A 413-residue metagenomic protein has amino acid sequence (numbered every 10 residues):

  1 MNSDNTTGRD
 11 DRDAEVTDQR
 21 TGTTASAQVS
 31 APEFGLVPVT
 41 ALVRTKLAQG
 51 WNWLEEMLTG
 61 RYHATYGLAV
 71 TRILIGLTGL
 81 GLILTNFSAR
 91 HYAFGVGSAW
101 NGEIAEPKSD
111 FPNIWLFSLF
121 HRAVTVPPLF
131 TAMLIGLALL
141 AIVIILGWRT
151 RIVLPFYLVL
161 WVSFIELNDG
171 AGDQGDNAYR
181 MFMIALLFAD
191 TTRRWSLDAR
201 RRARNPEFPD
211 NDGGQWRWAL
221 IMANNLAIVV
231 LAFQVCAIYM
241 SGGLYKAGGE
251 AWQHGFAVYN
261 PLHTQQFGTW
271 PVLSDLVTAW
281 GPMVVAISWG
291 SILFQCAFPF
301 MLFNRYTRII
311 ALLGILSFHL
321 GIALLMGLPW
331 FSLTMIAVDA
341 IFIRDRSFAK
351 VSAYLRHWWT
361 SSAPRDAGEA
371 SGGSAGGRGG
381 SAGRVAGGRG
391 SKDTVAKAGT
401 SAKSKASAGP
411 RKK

Functional and structural regions predicted by a protein language model:
M1-K413: Alpha-helical membrane-anchoring segments
